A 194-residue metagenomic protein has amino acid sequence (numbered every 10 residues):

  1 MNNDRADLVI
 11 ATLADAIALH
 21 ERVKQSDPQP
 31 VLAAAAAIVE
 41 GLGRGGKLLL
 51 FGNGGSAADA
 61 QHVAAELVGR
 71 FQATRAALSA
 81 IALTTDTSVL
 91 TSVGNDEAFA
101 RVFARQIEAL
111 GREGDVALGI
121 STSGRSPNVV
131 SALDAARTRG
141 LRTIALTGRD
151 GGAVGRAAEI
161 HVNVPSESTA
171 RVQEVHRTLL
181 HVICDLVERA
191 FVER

Functional and structural regions predicted by a protein language model:
M1-S26: Generic N-terminal amphipathic, Lys/Arg-enriched alpha-helix
K24-R44: A short, well-structured juxtamembrane/interface segment
A37-G111: Glycine-rich, small/polar surface segments that engage phosphate groups of diverse ligands
S56-Q61, R125-A132, V154: Short glycine/serine/threonine-rich phosphate/pyrophosphate-binding segments that cradle anionic phosphate groups
T84, S121, T147, V162-A170: Short beta->alpha connector loops at strand-helix junctions that form conserved, small/polar/Pro-enriched
A109, V116-A117, A170-R194: A charged, well-structured terminal subsegment
A117, T143, I160-N163: Short, well-ordered beta-strand core segments
L146-A158: Short, glycine/polar-rich helix-capping loops at beta-to-alpha or helix-loop-helix junctions that flank or form
